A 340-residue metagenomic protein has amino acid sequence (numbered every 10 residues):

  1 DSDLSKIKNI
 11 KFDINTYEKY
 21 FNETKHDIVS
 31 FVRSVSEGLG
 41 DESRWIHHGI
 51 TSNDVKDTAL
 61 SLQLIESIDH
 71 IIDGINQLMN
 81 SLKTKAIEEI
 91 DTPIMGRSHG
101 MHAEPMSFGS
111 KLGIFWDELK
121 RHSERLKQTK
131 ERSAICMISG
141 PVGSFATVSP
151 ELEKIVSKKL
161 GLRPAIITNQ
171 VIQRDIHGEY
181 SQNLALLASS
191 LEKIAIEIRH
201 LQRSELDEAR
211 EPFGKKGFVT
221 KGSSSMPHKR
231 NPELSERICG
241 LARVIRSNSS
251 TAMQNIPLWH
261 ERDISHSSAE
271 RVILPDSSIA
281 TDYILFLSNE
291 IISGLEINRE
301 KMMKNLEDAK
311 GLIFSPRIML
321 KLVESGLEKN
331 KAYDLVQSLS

Functional and structural regions predicted by a protein language model:
D1-F145, S149-I155, P164, F218-S223 (+2 more regions): A helix-coil-helix interface module used to build multimeric assemblies and to scaffold catalytic/cofactor sites
S5-N9, R199, Q337-S340: Short amphipathic alpha-helical surface patches that mediate protein-protein
K19-K25, D41, S224-S340: Glycine-rich cofactor/substrate-binding loops
T24, F31, S67, I71-L78 (+12 more regions): Amphipathic alpha-helix face/heptad-repeat signature
R33-G40, R44, N80-I87, D91-I94 (+7 more regions): Charged/polar positions within long, soluble alpha-helices
T51, Q170-V171, E307: Active-site nucleophile and cofactor-binding loops and adjacent substrate-binding regions of central metabolic enzymes
L62, E66, G178-Q182, P316-L320: Positions in alpha-helical segments
E153-S249: Acidic, glycine-rich loop-and-beta core segments that form the ion-binding/anion-interacting portion of active sites
